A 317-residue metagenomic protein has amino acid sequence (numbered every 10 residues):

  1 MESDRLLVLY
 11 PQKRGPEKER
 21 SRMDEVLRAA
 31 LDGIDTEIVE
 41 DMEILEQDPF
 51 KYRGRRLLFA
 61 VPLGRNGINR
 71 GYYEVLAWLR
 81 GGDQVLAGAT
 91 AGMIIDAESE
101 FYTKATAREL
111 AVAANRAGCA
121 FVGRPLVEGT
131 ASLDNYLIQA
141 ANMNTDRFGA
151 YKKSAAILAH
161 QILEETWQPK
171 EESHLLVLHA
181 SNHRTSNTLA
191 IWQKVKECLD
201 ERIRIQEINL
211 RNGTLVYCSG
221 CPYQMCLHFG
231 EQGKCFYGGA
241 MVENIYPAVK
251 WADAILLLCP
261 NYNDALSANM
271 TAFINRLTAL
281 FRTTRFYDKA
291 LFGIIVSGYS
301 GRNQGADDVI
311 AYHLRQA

Functional and structural regions predicted by a protein language model:
E2-M42, E46-I203, Y246-W251, C259 (+1 more regions): FMN-binding flavodoxin-like domain, especially the glycine-rich phosphate-binding loop
S181-N182, R211-L215: Short, internal active-site loops enriched in acidic
K194-V195, Q206-G213: Redox- and metal-dependent alpha/beta enzyme cores, enriched for Fe-S-associated oxidoreductases and cofactor-handling
R211, Y237-M241, T271-T278: A general structural motif
G213-Y246: Cysteine-cluster motifs in flexible loop/terminal segments that predominantly coordinate metals
